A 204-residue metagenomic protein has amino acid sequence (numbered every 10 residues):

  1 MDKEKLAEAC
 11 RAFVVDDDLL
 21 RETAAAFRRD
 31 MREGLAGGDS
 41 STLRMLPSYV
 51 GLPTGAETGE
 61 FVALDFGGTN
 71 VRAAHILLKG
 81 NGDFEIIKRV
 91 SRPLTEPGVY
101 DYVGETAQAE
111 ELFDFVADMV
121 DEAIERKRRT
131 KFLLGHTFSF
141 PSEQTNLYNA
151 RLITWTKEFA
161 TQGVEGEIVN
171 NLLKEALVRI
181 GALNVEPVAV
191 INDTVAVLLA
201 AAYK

Functional and structural regions predicted by a protein language model:
M1-V62: N-terminal charged helix/coil linker that caps or initiates catalytic domains
Y49-I87, Q144: Gly/Thr-rich phosphate-binding beta-strand-loop-beta motif of the actin/hexokinase/Hsp70
Y49-T54, T130, Y203-K204: Active-site core segments that coordinate phosphate-bearing ligands/cofactors across diverse enzyme families
G59-D65, L133-T137, P187-I191: Short glycine-aspartate micro-motif
G68, L77, F138-F140, N192-V195: Short, flexible loop/turn elements at secondary-structure junctions
R72, K79-G82, K88-V99, D114-A117 (+1 more regions): Extended mixed-charge, aromatic/glycine-enriched low-complexity segments
R92-D114, S142-A202: Glycine-rich phosphate-binding loop and adjoining helix at the ATP-binding site of ATP-dependent phosphoryl-transfer
V116-L133, L177-A182: Phosphate/pyrophosphate-binding loops at sites that engage ATP/ADP/AMP, CoA/4′-phosphopantetheine, polyphosphate
